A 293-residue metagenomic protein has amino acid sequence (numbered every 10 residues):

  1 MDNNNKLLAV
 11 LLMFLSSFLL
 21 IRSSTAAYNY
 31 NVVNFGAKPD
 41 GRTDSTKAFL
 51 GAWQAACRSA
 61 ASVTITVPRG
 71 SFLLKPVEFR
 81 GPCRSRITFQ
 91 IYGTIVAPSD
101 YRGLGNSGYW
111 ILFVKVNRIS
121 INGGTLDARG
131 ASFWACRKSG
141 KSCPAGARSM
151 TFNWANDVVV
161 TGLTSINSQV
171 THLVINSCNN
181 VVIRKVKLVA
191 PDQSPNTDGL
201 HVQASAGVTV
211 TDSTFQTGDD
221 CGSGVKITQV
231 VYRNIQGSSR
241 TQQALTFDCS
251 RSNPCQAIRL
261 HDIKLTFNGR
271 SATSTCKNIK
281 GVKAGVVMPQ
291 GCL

Functional and structural regions predicted by a protein language model:
D2-L293: Extracellular/periplasmic carbohydrate-active domains that bind, remodel, or depolymerize complex polysaccharides
